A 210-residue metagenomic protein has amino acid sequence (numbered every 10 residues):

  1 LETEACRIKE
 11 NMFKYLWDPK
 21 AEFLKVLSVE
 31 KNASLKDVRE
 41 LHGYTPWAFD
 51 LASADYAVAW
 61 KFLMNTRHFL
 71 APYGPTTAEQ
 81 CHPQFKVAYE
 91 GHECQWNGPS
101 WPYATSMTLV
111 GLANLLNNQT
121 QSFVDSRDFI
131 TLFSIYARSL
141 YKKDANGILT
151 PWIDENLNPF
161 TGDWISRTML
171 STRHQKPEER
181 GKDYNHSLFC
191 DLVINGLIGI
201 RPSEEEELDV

Functional and structural regions predicted by a protein language model:
L1, D37-L51, G98-N114, P177 (+1 more regions): Well-ordered alpha-helical segments within folded domains of soluble proteins
L1, K14-E22, N118-T120, G199: Surface-exposed helix-capping loop/turn segments at secondary-structure junctions
E2-L16, F129-A137: Short amphipathic alpha-helical coiled-coil/interface segments
A5, L24, A59, S126-F129: Solenoid-repeat scaffolds in large eukaryotic assemblies
E10-S100, Y141-K142, N146-R173: Extended glycan-interaction surfaces of carbohydrate-active proteins
M64, H68, C94, G111-V210: Non-catalytic C-terminal accessory modules of carbohydrate-active enzymes
